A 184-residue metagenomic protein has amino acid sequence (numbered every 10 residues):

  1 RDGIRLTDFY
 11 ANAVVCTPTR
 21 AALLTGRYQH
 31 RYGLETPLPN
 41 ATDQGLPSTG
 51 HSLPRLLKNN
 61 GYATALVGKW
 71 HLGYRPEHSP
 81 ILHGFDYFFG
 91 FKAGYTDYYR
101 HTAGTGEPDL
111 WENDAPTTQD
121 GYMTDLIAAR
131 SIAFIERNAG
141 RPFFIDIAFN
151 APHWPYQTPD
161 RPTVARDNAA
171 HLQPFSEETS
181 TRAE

Functional and structural regions predicted by a protein language model:
R1-D2, T7, A11, P18 (+3 more regions): Active-site-proximal cap/lid insertion segments
R1-I4, A63, W70: Active-site-proximal N-terminal segment of extracellular/periplasmic enzymes that hydrolyze or transfer
V15-H30: Active-site nucleophile/metal-coordination loop of metallo-enzymes that catalyze phosphate/sulfate and related
Y28-Q29, W70-H71, G94, N150: Catalytic metal-binding/acid-base residues of hydrolase active sites
H30-P54, E112: His/Cys-centered metal/cofactor-coordination and adjacent catalytic loops
K58: Anion (oxyanion) recognition and catalysis
F88-F89: Short, well-ordered beta-strand core segments
